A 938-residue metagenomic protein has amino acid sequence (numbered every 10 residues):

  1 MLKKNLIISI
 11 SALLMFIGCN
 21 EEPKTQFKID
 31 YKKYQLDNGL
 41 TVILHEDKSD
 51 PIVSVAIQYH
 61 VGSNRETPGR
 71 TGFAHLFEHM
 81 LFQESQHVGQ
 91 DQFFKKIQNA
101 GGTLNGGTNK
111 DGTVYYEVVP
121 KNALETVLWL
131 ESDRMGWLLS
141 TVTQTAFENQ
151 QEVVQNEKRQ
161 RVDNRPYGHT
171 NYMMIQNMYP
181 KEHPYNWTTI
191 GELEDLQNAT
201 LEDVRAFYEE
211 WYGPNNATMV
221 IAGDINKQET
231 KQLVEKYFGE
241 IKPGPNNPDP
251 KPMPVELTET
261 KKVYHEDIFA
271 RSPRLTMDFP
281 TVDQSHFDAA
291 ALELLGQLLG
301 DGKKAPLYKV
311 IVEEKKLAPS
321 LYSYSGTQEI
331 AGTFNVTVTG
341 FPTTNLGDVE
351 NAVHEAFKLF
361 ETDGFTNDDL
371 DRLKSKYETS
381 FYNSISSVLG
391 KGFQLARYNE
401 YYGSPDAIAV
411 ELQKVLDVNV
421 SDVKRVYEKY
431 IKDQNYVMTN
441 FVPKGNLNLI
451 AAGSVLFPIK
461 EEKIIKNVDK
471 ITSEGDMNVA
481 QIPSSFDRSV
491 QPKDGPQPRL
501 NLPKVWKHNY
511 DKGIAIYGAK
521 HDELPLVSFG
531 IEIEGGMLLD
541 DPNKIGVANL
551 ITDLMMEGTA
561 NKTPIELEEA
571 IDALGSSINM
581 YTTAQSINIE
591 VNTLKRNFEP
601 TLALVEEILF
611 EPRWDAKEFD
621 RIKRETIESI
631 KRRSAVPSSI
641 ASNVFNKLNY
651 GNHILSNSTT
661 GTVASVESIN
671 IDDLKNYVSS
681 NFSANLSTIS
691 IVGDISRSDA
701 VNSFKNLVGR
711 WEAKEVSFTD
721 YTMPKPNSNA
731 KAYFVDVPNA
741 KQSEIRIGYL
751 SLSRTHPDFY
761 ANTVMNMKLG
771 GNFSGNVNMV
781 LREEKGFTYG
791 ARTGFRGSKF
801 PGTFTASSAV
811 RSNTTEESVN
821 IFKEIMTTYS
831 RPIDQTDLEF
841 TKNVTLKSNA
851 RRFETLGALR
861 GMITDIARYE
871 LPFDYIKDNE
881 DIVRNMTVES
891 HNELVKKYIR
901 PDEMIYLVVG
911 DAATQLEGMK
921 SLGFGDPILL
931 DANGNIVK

Functional and structural regions predicted by a protein language model:
M1-N5: Positively charged n-region of N-terminal signal peptides that target proteins for export
I8-F16: Bacterial N-terminal signal peptides
G18-V42, N226-D267, A409-E532, S690 (+5 more regions): Proteolytic maturation boundary segments
H45, D50-E66, G72-L76, Q90-W137 (+18 more regions): M16 family metallopeptidases and their MPP-like homologs
Q144, Q151, R205-Y237, N435 (+3 more regions): Non-catalytic, conformational "gating/processing" segments within enzyme and secreted inhibitor domains
Q144-A146, Q151, E157-K158, R165-M174 (+7 more regions): Hydrophobic, small-residue-rich alpha-helical packing segments that form membrane-like cores
V154-R161, M253-E266, K374-S384, T593-L594 (+3 more regions): Short, conserved secondary-structure transition motifs
